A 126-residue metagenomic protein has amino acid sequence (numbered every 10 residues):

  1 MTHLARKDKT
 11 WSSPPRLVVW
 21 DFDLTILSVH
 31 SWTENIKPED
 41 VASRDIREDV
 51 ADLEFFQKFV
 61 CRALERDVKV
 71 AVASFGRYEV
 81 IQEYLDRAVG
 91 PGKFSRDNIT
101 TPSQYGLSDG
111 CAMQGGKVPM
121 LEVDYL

Functional and structural regions predicted by a protein language model:
M1-F22, H30-S31: Non-catalytic pre-domain segments flanking phosphatase-related domains
R16, G116-L126: Conserved Lys-Pro-Asp/Glu-containing loop-to-beta segment of HAD-superfamily phosphomonoesterases, centered on
T25, W32, Y78: Conserved Rossmann-like nucleotide-cofactor binding loop
H30-T33, L85: Short coil/turn segments at secondary-structure boundaries
W32-E54: Conserved phosphoryl-transfer catalytic core
F55, G76-R77, G116: Short beta->alpha linker loops
F59-D86, I99-P102: Substrate-recognition element of Asp-dependent hydrolases with the DxDx(T/V) motif
P91-P119: A short, structured active-site edge motif that brings together acidic residues
